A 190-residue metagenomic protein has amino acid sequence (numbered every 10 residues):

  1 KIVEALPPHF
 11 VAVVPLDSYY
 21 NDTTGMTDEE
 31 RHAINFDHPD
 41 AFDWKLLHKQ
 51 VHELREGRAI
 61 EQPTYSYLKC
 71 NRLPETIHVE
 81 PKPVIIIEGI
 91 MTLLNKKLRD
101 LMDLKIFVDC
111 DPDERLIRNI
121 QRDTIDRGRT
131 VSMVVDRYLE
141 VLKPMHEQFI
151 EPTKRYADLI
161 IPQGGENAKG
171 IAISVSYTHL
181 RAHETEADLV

Functional and structural regions predicted by a protein language model:
K1-P8: A conserved segment at the C-terminal end of the G1
H9-T24: Short beta-strand-centered segment that lines the nucleotide-binding/catalytic pocket of NTP-utilizing
D28-Y65: Conserved nucleotide-sensing/catalytic segment adjacent to the nucleotide-binding pocket in NTP-handling enzymes
Q50, L54, Q121-D126: Conserved AAA+ ATPase "sensor/coupling" helix adjacent to the nucleotide-binding pocket
R55-I85: Phosphate-binding/switch loop-helix module in NTP-utilizing enzymes
E75-I125: ATP-dependent NMP and nucleoside kinases share a basic, alpha-helical "lid"
R129-I173: Small-molecule kinase domains that catalyze NTP-dependent phosphoryl transfer to phosphate-bearing small molecules
T178-T185: Conserved small/polar residues in nucleotide/adenosyl-binding loops
